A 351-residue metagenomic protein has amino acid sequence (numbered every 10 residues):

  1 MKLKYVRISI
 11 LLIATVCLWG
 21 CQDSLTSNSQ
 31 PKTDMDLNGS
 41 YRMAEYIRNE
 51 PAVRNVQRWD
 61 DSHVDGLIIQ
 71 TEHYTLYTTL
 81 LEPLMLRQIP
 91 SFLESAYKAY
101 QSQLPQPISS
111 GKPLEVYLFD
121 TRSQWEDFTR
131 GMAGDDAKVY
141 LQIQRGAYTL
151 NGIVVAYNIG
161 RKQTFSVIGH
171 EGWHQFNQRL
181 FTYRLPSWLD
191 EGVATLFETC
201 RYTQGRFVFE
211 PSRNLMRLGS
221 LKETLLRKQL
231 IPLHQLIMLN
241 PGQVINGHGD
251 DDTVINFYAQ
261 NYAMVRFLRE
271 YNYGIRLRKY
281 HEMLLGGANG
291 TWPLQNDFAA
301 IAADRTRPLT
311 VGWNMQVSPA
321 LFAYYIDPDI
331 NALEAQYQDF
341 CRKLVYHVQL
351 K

Functional and structural regions predicted by a protein language model:
K2-I10: Bacterial N-terminal signal peptides that target proteins for export
W19-G20: C-terminal motif of bacterial Sec signal peptides marking the signal peptidase cleavage site
D23-T26: Bacterial Sec-dependent N-terminal signal peptides
N28-Q57: Post-signal peptide N-terminal segment of mature Sec-exported envelope proteins
R48, D61-P186, P293: Juxtacatalytic substrate-recognition/specificity segment
D60-L76, I301, R307, G312 (+1 more regions): Hydrophobic helix-coil surface modules that form long, contiguous segments used for peptide/substrate interaction
A137-V154, F181-K351: Acidic/His/Gly-enriched intrinsically disordered linker/tail segments that often contain short helix/coil "MoRF-like"
